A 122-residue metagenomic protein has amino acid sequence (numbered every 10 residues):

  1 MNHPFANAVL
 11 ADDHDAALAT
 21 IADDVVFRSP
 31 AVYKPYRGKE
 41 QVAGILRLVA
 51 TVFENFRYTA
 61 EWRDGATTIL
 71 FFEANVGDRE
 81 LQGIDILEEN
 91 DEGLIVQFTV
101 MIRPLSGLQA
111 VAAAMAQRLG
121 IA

Functional and structural regions predicted by a protein language model:
M1-A122: C-terminal and inter-domain tail/linker signature
